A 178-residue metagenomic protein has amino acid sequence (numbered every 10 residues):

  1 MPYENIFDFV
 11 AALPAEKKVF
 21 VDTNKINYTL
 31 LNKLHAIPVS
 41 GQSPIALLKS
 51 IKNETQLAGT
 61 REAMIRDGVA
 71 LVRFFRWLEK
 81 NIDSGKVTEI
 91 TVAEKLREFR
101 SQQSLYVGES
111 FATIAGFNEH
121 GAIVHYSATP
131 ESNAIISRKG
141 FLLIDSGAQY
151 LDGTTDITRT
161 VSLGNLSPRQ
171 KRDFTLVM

Functional and structural regions predicted by a protein language model:
M1-M178: Active-site neighborhoods and metal-handling regions in enzymes and metal-associated proteins
